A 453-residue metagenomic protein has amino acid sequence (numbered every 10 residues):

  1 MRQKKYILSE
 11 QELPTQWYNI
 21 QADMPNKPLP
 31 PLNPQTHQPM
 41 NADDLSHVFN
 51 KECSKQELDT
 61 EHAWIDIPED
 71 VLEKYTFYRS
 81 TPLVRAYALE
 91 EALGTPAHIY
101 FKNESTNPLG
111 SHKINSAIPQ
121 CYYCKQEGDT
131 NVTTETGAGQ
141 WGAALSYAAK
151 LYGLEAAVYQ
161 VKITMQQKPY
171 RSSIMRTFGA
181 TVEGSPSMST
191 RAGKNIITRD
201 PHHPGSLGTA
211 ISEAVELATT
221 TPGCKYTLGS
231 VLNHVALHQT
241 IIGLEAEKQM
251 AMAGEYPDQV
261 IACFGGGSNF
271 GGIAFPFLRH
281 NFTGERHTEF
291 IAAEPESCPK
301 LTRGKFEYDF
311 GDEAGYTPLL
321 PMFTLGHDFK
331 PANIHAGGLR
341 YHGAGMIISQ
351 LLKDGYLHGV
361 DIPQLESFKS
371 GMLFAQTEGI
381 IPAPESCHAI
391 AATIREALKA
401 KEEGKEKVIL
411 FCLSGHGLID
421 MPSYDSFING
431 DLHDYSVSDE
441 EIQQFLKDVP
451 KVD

Functional and structural regions predicted by a protein language model:
R2-D129: Positively charged, low-complexity intrinsically disordered leader regions
W64, I196-H234, I242, G254 (+4 more regions): Active-site/ligand-binding loops adjacent to catalytic centers
N103-I114, V132-W141, L232-V235, I261-G266 (+4 more regions): Active-site nucleophile and cofactor-binding loops and adjacent substrate-binding regions of central metabolic enzymes
I114-I118, T134-Y152, Q166-P169, F264-A274 (+3 more regions): Short glycine/serine/threonine-rich phosphate/pyrophosphate-binding segments that cradle anionic phosphate groups
P119-D129, A143-E155, R176-T177, A274-G284 (+1 more regions): Alpha-helix C-terminal capping segments
C124-I163, Y256-N269, F290, E385 (+1 more regions): A short, small-residue-rich loop immediately preceding and capping a beta-strand
W141-P204, K300-F310, M421-N429: Active-site-proximal loop->helix
F264-S268, G272, Q364-P422, S426-N429: Claisen-condensing/thiolase-fold acyl-transfer catalytic domains that form or cleave C-C bonds in fatty acid
